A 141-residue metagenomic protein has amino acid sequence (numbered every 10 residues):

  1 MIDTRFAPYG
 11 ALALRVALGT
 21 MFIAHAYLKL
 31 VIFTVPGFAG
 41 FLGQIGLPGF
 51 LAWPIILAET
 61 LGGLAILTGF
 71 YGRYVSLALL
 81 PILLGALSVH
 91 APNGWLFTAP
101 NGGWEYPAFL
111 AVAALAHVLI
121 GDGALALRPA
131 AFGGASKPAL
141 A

Functional and structural regions predicted by a protein language model:
M1-L30, G49-L57, L61-A141: Extended, low-polarity transmembrane helix blocks
V31-G46: Membrane-interface interhelical connector segments
